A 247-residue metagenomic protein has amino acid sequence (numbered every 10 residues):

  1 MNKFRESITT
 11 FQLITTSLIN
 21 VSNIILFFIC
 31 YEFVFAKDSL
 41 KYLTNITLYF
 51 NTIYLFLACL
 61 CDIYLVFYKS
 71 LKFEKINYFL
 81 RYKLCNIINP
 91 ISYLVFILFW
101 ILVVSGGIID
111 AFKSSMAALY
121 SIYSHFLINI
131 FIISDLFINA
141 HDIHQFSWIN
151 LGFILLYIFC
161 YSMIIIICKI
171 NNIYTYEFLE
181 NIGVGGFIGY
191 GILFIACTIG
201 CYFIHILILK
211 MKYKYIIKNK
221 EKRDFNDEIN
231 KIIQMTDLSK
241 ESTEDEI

Functional and structural regions predicted by a protein language model:
M1-L18, F35-D38, A58-I88, L136-F153 (+1 more regions): Helix-loop boundary elements of multi-pass alpha-helical membrane proteins
M1-R5, Y215-I247: Non-transmembrane, juxtamembrane loop and terminal tail segments of multi-pass eukaryotic membrane proteins
R5-S22, D38-Y54, N77-V95, K113-I128 (+2 more regions): Transmembrane alpha-helices of multi-pass eukaryotic membrane proteins
S7-F11, I170-I206, F225: Membrane-interface transmembrane-helix boundary segments in multi-pass integral membrane proteins
S22-I29, N51-C61, I88-L102, L127-S134 (+1 more regions): Membrane-embedded alpha-helical transmembrane segments of multi-pass integral membrane proteins
I25-I46, I101-Y120, F137-L151, I167-G185: Membrane-lumen (extracellular) interface motif
L60, C160, I164-C168, G200-K212: Alpha-helical membrane-inserting segments
